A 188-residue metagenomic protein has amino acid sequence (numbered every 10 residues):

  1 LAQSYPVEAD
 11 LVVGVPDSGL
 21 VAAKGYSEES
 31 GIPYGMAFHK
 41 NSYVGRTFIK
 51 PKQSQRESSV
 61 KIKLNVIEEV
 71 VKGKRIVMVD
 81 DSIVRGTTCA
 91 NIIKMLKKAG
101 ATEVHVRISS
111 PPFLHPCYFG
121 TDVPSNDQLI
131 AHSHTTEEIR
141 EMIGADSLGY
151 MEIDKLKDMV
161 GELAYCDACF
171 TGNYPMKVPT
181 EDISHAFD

Functional and structural regions predicted by a protein language model:
L1-D188: PRPP-associated nucleotide enzymes
